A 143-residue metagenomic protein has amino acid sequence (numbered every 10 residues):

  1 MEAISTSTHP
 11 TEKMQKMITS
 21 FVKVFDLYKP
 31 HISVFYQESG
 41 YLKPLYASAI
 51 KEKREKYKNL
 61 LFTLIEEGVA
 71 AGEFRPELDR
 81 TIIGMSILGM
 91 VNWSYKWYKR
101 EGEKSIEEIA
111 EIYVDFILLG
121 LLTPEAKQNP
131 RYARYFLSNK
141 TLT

Functional and structural regions predicted by a protein language model:
M1, S5, V22-D26, F62 (+4 more regions): Short amphipathic alpha-helical interface segments enriched in basic and hydrophobic/aromatic residues, used as
E2-H31, G84-I87, A110: Hydrophobic alpha-helical connector segments
T6, P10-K13, Y46-A49, K53 (+4 more regions): Conserved acidic
T19, E55, E66, V114-D115: Solvent-exposed alpha-helix faces
S20, H31-V34, A49-K56: Short, solvent-exposed amphipathic helices
I32-Y36, V69-D115, P124-T143: Hydrophobic/aromatic-rich alpha-helical bundle segments in the mid-to-C-terminal region
Q37-L42: Short helix-capping/turn signature of helix-turn-helix
L45-A71, T81-M85, N92: Amphipathic alpha-helical packing segments from all-alpha helical-bundle domains
